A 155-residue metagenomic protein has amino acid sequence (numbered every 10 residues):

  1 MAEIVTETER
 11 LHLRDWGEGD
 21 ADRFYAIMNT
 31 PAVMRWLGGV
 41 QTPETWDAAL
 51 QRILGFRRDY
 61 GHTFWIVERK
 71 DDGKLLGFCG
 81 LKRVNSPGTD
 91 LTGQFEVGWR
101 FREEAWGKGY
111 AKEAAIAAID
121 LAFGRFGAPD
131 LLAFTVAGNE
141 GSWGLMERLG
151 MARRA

Functional and structural regions predicted by a protein language model:
M1-E104, I116-L121, R125, D130-F134 (+1 more regions): GNAT-family acyltransferases
W99, G107-L121, E140-R148: Conserved acetyl-CoA-binding loop-helix of GNAT-fold acetyltransferases
A137: Catalytic-loop Lys-Pro-X-Asn motif of eukaryotic-like protein kinases
E147-A155: Conserved acetyl-CoA-binding loop of GNAT-fold acetyltransferases
